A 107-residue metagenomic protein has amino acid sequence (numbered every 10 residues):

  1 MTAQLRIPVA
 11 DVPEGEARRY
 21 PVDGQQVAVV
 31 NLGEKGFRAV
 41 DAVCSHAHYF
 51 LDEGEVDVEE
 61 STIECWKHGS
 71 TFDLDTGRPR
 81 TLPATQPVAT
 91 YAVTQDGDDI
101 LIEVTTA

Functional and structural regions predicted by a protein language model:
M1-V58, L74, P87-A107: N-terminal pre-ligand scaffold of iron-sulfur
C44, C65-H68: Short cysteine clusters
V58-C65, P79-V88: Short cysteine/histidine-rich metal-coordination sites, predominantly Zn2+-binding motifs
F72-R78: Short metal-binding segments enriched for Cys and/or His
